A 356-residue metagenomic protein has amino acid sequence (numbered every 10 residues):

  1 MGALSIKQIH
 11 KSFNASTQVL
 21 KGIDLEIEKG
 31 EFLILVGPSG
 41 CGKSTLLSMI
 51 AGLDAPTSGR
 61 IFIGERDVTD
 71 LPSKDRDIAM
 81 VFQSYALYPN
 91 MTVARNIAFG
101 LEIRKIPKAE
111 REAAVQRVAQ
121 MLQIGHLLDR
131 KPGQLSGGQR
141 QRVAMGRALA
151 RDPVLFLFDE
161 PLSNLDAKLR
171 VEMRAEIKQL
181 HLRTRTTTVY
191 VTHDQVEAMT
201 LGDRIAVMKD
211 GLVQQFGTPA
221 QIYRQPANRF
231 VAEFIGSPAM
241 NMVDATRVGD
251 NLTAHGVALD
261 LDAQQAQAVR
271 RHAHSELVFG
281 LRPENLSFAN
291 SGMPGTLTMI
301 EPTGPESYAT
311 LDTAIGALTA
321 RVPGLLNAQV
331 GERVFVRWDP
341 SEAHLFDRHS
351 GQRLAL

Functional and structural regions predicted by a protein language model:
S5, E26, F62, F335-R337: ABC ATPase nucleotide-binding domain
I23-I34: Pre-Walker A (P-loop) beta-loop-beta motif of ABC nucleotide-binding domains
V36-P38: The feature captures the beta-strand-to-loop junction immediately N-terminal to the Walker
A51: Helix-to-loop junction immediately C-terminal to a conserved catalytic motif
G59-D67: Conserved ABC transporter NBD signature motif
S73-F230: ABC ATPase nucleotide-binding domains
P238-M242, N251-L356: Non-catalytic connector elements of ABC transporters
